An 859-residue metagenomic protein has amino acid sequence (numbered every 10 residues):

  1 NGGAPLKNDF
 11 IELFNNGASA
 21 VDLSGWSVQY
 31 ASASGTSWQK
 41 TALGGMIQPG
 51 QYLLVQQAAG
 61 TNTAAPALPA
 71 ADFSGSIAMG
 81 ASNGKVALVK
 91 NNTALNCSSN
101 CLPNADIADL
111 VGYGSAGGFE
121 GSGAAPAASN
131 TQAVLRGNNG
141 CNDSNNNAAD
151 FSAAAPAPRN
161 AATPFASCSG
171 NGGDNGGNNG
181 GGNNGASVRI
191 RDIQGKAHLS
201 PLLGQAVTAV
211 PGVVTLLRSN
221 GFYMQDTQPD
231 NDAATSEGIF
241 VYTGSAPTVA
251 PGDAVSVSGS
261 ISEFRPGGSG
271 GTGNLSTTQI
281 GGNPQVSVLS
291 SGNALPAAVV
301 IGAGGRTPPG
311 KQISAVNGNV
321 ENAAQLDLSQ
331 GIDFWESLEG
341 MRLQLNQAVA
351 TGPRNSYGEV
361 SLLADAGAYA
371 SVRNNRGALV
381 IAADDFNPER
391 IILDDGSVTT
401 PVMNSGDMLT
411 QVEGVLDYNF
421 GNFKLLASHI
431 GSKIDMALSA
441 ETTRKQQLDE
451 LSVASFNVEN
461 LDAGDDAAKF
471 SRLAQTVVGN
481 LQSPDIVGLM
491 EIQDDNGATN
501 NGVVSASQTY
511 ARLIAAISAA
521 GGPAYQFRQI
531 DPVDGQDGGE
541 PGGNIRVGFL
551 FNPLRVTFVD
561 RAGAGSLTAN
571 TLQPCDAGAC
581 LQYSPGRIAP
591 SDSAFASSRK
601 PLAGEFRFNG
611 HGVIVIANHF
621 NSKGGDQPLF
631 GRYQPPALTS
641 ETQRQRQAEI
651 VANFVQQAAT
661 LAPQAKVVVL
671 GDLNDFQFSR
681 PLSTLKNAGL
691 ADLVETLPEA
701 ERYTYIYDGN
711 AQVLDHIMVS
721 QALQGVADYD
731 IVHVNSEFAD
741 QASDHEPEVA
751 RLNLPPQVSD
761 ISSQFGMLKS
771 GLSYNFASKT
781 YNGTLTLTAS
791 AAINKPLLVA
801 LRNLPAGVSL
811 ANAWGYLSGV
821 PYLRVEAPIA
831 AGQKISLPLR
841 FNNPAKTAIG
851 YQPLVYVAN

Functional and structural regions predicted by a protein language model:
N1-T131, N138, N142-N145, S169-N171 (+8 more regions): Activation on beta-sandwich/Ig-like modules and their edge loops
P5, A155, N160, F165-S452 (+7 more regions): Extended non-catalytic accessory segments flanking core domains
K7, S19-Q29, S337-E339, Q344-L345 (+6 more regions): Short, hydrophobic/aromatic beta-strand segments
I11, G50, V86-L88, V134 (+15 more regions): Residue-level detector of buried hydrophobic side-chain packing in well-ordered secondary-structure elements
M46-Q48, Y52, A59-T61, A116 (+3 more regions): Divalent cation-coordinating acidic motifs and surrounding scaffolds that mediate Ca2+/Mg2+/Mn2+/Zn2+-dependent binding
A78-G117, M341, L345-S371, D675-Q677 (+2 more regions): Acidic, glycine-rich loop-and-strand cores that form catalytic or ligand-binding grooves in diverse globular domains
V89-N91, S169-G170, Q721, R751-Q757 (+1 more regions): Short beta-strand-to-coil "C-cap" segments at the C-terminal boundary of structured domains/repeats, marking
G137, A148-F151, N843-N859: Short, surface-exposed ligand- or partner-binding patches at beta-edge/loop junctions that are enriched in aromatics
